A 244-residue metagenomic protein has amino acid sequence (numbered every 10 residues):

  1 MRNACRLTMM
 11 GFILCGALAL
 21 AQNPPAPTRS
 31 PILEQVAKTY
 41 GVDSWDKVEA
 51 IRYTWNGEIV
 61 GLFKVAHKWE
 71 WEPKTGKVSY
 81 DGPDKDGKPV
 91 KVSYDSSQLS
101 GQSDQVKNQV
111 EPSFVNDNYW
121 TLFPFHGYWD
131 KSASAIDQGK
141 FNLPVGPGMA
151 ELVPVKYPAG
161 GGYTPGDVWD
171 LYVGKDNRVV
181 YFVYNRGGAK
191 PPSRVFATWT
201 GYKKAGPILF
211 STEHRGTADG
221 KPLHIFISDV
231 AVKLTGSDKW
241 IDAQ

Functional and structural regions predicted by a protein language model:
M1-M10: Bacterial N-terminal signal peptides that target proteins for export
F12-A21: Hydrophobic h-region of N-terminal signal peptides that target proteins for export in Gram-negative bacteria
A21, G146-A243: Gly/Pro-enriched, hydrophobic low-complexity segments that function as extracytoplasmic propeptides/linkers
N23-E34, Y94-D167, G187-S193, A243-Q244: Flexible, processing/modification-adjacent segments and terminal tails in exported/periplasmic/extracellular proteins
P31-Q105, A133-N142: N-terminal mature ectodomain segment of secretory-pathway/periplasmic proteins
W45, W69-P73, W120-T121, W169 (+1 more regions): Tryptophan-centric aromatic hotspots in well-structured domains and transmembrane helices
A66-W71, P89-S97, V106-N116, V195-T198 (+1 more regions): Short amphipathic beta-strand/extended segments with alternating polar/hydrophobic composition
